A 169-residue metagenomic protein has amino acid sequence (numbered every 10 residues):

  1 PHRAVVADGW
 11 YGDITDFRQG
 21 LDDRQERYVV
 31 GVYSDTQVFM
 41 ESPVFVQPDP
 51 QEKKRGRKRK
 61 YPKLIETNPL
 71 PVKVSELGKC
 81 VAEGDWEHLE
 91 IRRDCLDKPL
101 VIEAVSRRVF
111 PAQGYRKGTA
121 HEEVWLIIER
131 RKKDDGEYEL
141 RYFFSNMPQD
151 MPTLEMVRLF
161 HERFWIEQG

Functional and structural regions predicted by a protein language model:
P1-H2, Q25: A general structural motif
A4-D13, Y28, F143, F164-G169: Short, conserved catalytic/metal-binding motifs centered on acidic residues
Y11, D23-Q25, T36, P43-V44: Contiguous mid-protein beta-loop-alpha structural module that forms a pocket-lining wall or clamp of enzyme active
D13-D16, P152: Short, well-ordered secondary-structure "scaffold" segments embedded in the functional core of diverse domains
D16-R27: Short, surface-exposed basic-aromatic patches at helix termini and helix-loop junctions that form
Y33, V38-W165: An anionic, glycine-rich sequence signature occurring as long contiguous blocks
